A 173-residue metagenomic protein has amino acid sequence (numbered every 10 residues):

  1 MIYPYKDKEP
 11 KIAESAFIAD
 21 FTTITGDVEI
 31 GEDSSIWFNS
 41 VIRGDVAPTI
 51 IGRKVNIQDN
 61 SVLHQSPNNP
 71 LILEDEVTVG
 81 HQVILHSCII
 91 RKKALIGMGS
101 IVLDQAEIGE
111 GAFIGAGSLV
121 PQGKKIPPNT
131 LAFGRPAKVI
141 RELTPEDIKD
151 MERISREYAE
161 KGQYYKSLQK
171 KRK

Functional and structural regions predicted by a protein language model:
M1-S15, K124-T130, R135-K173: Terminal amphipathic alpha-helical/low-complexity segments used for targeting or macromolecular assembly
P4-P127, L131-A132, A137-V139: Structural signal for interior beta-strand "rungs" in well-ordered beta-sheet cores of soluble enzyme domains
